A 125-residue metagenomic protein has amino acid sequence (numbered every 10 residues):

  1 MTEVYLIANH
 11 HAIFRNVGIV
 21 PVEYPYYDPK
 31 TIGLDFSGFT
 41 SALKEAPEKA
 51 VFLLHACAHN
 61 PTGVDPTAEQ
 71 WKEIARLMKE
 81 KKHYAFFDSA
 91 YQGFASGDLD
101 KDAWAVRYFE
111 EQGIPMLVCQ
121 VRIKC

Functional and structural regions predicted by a protein language model:
M1-I19: Substrate-binding/gating loop at the entrance of the active-site cleft, primarily in PLP-dependent aminotransferase-like
T2-Y5, L54-A56, F87-S89, C119-V121: Short His-Asn-centered micro-motif
E3-V4, E23-D28: Short beta->alpha connector loops at strand-helix junctions that form conserved, small/polar/Pro-enriched
Y26-F94: Active-site phosphate-binding strand-loop segment of PLP-dependent enzymes
D100-I123: Conserved active-site segment immediately N-terminal to the catalytic lysine that forms the internal aldimine
